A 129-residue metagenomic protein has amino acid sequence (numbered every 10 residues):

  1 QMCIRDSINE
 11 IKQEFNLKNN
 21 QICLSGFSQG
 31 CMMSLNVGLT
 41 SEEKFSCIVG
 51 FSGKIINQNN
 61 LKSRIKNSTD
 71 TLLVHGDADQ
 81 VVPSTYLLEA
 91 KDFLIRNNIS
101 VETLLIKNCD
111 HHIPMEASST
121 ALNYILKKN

Functional and structural regions predicted by a protein language model:
M2-C3: Short, small-residue-biased leader/transition segments that mark boundaries at the very start of proteins
I11-K18, K128-N129: Glycine-rich phosphate-binding loop signature in dinucleotide/nucleotide-binding domains
N19, K66-T71, N97-I99: Short, proline-enriched alpha-helix->beta-strand connector loops that line the catalytic pocket of alpha/beta-hydrolase
N20-N67: Primarily recognizes the serine-hydrolase "nucleophile elbow" in alpha/beta-hydrolase and SGNH/GDSL folds
I55-N60, V81, I113-P114: A short beta-to-alpha transition loop/helix N-cap that caps and shapes the active-site region
L72-H75, D79: Short beta-strand/loop motif that positions the catalytic acidic residue of the alpha/beta-hydrolase fold
L88-N129: C-terminal catalytic histidine-bearing segment of alpha/beta-hydrolase fold enzymes
